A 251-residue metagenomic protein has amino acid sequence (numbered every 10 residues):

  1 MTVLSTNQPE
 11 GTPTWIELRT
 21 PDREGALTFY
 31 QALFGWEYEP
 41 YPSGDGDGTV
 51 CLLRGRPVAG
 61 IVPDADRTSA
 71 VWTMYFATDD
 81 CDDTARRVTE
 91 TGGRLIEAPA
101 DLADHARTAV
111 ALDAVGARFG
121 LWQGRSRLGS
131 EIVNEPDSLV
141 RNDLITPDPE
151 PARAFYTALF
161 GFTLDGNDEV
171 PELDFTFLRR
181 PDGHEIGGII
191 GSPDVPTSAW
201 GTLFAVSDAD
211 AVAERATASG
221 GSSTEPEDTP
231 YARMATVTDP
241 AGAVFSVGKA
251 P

Functional and structural regions predicted by a protein language model:
M1-Q8, G93-L144, G166-G183, I190-S192 (+2 more regions): Vicinal oxygen chelate
T2-V3, N7-R56, E90, A98-A106 (+4 more regions): Core segments of cupin and vicinal oxygen chelate
T12-P21, V50, P63-R87, R107-L112 (+4 more regions): Vicinal oxygen chelate
A26-T28, I61, T84-R86, A152 (+2 more regions): Short acidic, gly/pro-rich beta-turn/loop elements at beta-sheet edges and active-site/ligand-binding grooves
P42-V133: Active-site-adjacent scaffolding segments
A59, I186-G188: Glycine-centered structural positions embedded in regular secondary structure
